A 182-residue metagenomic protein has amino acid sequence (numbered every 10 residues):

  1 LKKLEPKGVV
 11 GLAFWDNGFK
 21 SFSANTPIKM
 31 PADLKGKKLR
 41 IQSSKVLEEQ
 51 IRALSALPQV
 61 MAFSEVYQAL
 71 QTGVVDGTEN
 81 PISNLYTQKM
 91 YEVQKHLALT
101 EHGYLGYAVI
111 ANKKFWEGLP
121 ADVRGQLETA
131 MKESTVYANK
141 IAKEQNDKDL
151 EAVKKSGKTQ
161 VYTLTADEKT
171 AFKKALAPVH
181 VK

Functional and structural regions predicted by a protein language model:
K2-K182: N-terminal secretory/targeting leader peptides
